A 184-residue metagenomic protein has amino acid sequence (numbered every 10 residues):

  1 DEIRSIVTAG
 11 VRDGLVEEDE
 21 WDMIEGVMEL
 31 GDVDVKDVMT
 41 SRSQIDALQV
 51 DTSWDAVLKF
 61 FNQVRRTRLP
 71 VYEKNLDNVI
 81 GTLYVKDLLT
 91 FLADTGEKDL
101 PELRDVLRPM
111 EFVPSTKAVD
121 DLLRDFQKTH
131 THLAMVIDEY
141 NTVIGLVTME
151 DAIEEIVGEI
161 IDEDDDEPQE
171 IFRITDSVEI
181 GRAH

Functional and structural regions predicted by a protein language model:
E2-R182: Soluble cytosolic regulatory domains appended to membrane proteins
